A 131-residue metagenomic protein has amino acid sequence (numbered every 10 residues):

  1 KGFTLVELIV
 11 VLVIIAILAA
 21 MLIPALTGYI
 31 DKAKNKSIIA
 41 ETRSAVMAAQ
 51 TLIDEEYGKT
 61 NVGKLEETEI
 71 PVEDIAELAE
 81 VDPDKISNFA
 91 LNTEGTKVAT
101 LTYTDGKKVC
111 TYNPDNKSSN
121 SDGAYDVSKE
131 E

Functional and structural regions predicted by a protein language model:
G2-T27: N-terminal single-pass transmembrane signal-anchor helix
L26-V46: Aliphatic-rich helix starts adjacent to a transmembrane/signal segment
T42-K59: N-terminal alpha-helical signal peptides/signal-anchor transmembrane segments
T60-N113, S121, E130: Extracellular/periplasmic head regions of type IV pilus-like filament subunits
G123-Y125: C-terminal partner/receptor-binding element of secreted or periplasmic proteins
